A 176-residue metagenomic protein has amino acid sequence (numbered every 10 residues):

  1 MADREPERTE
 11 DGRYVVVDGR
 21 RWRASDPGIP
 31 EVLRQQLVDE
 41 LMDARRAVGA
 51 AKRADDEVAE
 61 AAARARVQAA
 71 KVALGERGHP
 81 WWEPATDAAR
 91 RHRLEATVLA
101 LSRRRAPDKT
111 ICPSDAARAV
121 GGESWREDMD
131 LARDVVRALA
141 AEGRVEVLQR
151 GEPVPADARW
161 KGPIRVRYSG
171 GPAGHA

Functional and structural regions predicted by a protein language model:
M1-Y14: Short acidic, Pro/Gly- and aromatic-enriched capping/linker segments at domain boundaries
R34-A51, A70: Non-transmembrane amphipathic alpha-helical segments
R90-T110, L131, A141: Positively charged, polyanion-binding regions of nucleic-acid-associated proteins
D108-A119: Short acidic, hydrophobic short linear motifs in intrinsically disordered regions
A117-M129: Short helix-coil junctions and helix-kink-helix linkers
R126-A138: Short amphipathic alpha-helical interaction segments
A141-Q149: A short, conserved structural fragment
G151-A176: Short, cationic-aromatic polyanion-contact patches
